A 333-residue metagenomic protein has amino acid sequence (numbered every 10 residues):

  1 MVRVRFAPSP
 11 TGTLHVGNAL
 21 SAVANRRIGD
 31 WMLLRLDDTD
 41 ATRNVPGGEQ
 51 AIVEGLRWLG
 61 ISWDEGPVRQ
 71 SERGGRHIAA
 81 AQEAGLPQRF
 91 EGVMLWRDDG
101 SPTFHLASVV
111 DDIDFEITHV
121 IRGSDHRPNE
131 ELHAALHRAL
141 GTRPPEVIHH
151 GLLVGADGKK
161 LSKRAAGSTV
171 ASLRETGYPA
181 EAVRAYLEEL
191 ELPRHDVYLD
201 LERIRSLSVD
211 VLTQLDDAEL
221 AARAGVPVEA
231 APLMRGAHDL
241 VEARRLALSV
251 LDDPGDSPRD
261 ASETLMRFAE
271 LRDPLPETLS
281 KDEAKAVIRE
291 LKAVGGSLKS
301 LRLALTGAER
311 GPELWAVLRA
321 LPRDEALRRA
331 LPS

Functional and structural regions predicted by a protein language model:
M1-G85, S101, P128-T142: N-terminal Rossmann-like or analogous alpha/beta NTP/dinucleotide-binding catalytic cores that position adenine
N25, I52, A84, D112 (+5 more regions): Residue-level signal for inorganic ion chemistry
G29-W31, G225-P227, A293-G296: Short glycine/proline-enriched coil/turn segments at helix->beta-strand junctions
V45-F104, S108, D157, T169 (+2 more regions): Active-site neighborhoods of enzyme catalytic cores
E83-L161, T169, A269-L279: Active-site cores that bind ATP or allylic diphosphates and position pyrophosphate for catalysis
P128, T142-P258, T306-S333: Catalytic adenosine-cofactor/nucleotide-binding cores of aminoacyl-tRNA synthetases and other
D216, A261-G311: C-terminal accessory/binding modules appended to enzymatic or scaffolding proteins
